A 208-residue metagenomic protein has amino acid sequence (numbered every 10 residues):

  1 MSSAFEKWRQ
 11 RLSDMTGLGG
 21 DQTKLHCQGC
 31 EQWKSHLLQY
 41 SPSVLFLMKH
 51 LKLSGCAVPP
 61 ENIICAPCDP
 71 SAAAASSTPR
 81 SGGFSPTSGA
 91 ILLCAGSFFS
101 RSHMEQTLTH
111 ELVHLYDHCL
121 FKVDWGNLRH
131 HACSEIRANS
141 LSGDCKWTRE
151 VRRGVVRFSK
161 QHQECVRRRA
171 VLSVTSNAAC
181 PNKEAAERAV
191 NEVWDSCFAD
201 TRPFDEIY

Functional and structural regions predicted by a protein language model:
M1-Q28, V156, K160-Y208: Pan-zinc metallopeptidase signature
S2-R101, W147-V151: Auxiliary, metal-adjacent structural segments of Zn-dependent hydrolase domains
G55, Y116-D124, S142-E150, A178 (+2 more regions): Eukaryotic basic, amphipathic alpha-helical target segments in cytosolic regions
F84-L92, L115-L120, V166-A170: Surface-exposed beta-strand-to-loop junctions that form interaction patches on eukaryotic regulatory domains
I91-L108, D124-H131: Short pre-active-site segment immediately N-terminal to the catalytic Zn-binding motif
Q106-H118: Active-site recognition of the HExxH zinc-binding catalytic motif
L120, D124-V171: Post-HExxH zinc-binding segment in Zn-dependent metallohydrolases
